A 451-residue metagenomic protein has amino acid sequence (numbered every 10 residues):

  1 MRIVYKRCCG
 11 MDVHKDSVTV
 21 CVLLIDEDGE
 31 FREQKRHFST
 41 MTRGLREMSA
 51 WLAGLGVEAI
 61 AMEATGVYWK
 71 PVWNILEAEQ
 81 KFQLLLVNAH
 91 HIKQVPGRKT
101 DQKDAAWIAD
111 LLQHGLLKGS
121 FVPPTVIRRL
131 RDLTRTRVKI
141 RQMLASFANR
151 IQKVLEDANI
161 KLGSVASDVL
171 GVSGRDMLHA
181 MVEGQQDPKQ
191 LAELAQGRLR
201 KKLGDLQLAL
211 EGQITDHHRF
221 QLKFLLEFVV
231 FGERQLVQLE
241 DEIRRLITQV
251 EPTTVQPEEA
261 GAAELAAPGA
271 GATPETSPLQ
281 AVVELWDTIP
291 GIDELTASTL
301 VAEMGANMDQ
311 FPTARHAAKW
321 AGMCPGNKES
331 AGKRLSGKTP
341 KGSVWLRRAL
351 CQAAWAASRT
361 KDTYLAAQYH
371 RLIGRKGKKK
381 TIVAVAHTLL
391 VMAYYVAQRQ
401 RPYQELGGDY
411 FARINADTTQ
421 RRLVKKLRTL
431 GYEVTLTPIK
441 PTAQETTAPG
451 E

Functional and structural regions predicted by a protein language model:
M1-E451: A detector of single, family-specific signature residues that are central to catalytic or substrate-handling motifs
